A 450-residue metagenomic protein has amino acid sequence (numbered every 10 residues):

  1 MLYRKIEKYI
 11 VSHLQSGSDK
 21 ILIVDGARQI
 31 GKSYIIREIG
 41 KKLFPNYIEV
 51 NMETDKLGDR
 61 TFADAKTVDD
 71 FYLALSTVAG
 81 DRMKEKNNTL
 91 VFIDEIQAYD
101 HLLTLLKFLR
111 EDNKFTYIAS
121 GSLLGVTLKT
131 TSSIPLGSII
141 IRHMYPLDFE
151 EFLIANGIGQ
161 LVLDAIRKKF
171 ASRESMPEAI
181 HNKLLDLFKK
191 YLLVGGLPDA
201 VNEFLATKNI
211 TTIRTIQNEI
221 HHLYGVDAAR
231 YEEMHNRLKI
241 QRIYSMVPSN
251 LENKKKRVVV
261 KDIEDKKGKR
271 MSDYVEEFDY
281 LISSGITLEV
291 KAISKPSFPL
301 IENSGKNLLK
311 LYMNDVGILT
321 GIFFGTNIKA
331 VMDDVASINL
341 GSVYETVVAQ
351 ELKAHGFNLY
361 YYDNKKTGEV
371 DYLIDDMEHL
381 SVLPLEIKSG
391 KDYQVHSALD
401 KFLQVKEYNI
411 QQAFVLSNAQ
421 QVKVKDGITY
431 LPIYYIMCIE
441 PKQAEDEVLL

Functional and structural regions predicted by a protein language model:
M1-Q15: N-terminal pre-Walker A segment at the start of P-loop NTPase domains
K32: Conserved lysine of the Walker
I35, I39: Hydrophobic positions on the alpha1 helix immediately C-terminal to the Walker A/P-loop
T54-K86: Short glycine-rich substrate-engagement loop in P-loop NTPases that contacts/grips substrate
T116-S122, H143: Structural recognition of the conserved hydrophobic beta-strand(s) that form the central parallel beta-sheet of P-loop
T130-E252: Interdomain motor-coupling "hinge/lid" segment immediately C-terminal to the ATP-binding subdomain of NTP-driven enzymes
K169, N418-L450: Domain-level recognition of nuclease-like catalytic cores that cleave nucleotide substrates
N202-M377: Accessory nucleic acid-recognition modules appended to NTPase machines
